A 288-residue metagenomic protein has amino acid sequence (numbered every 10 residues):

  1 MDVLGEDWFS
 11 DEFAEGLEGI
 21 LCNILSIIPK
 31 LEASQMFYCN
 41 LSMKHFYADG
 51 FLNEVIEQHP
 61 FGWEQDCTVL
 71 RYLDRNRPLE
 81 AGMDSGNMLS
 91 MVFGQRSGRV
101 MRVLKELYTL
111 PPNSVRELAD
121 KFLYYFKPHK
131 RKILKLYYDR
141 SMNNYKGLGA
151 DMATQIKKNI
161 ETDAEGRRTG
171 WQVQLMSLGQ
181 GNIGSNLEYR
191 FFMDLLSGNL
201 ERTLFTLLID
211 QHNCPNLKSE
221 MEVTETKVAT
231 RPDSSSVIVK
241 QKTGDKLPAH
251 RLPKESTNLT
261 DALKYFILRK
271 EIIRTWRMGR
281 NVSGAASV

Functional and structural regions predicted by a protein language model:
M1-G82: ATPase catalytic-site recognition across NTP-hydrolyzing enzymes
N23-S26, D261-R269: Short, hydrophobic/amphipathic alpha-helical patches that form generic packing surfaces within helical domains
S26-I28, F93-Q95, L107, R140: Short, structured patches in soluble enzyme cores that scaffold and shape functional sites
E80-M91: Short acidic, Gly/Ser-rich segments with clustered Asp/Glu that frequently serve as metal-coordination loops in enzyme
L89-Q95, K264: Short beta-strand scaffold segments in enzyme catalytic cores
V100-R251, I273-R277, N281, A286-V288: Mg2+-dependent endonuclease catalytic cores in nucleic-acid-processing enzymes, primarily RNase H-like
